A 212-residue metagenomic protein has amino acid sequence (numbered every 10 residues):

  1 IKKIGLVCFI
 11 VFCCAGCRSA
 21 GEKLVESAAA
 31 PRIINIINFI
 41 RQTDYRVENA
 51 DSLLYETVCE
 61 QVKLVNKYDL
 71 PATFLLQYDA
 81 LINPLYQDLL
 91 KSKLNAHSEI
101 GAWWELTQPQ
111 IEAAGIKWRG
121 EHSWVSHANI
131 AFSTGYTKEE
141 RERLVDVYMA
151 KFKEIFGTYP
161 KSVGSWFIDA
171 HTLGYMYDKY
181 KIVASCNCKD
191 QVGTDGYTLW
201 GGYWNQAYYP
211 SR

Functional and structural regions predicted by a protein language model:
I4-F12: Sec-dependent N-terminal signal peptides
C14-A28: Bacterial Sec-dependent signal peptides at the C-terminal "C-region" and cleavage site
L24-A96: Active-site beta->alpha N-cap acidic-glycine motif
I34-N38, A72-F74, I100-W103, K161-V163 (+1 more regions): Hydrophobic faces of well-ordered beta-strands that scaffold small-molecule active sites in alpha/beta enzyme cores
V47, N83-D88, I111-A114, H171-D178 (+1 more regions): A short acidic (Asp/Glu
D79-W166: Metal-dependent polysaccharide deacetylase catalytic core of the NodB/CE4 family, i.e., the active-site-bearing domain
T158-R212: Active-site-adjacent pocket scaffolds in enzyme catalytic domains
